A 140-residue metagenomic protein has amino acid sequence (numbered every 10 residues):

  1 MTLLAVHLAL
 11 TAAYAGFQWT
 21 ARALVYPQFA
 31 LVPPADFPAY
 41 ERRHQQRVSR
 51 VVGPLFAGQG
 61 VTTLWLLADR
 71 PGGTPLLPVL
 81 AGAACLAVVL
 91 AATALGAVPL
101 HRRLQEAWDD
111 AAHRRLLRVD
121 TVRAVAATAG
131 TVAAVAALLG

Functional and structural regions predicted by a protein language model:
T2, H7, T11-G58, R102-R114: Interfacial loop at the N-terminal end of multi-pass membrane proteins
Q46, R50-G53, L80, L117-A124: Internal alpha-helical transmembrane segments of multi-pass membrane proteins, especially GPCRs
V52-L66, R123-V132: Core segments of transmembrane alpha-helices that mediate helix-helix packing or line hydrophobic substrate/ligand
W65-A87: Transmembrane helix-loop-helix
L66, R70, D109-L117, V122: Multi-pass alpha-helical membrane architecture of UbiA-family and related isoprenoid/lipid prenyltransferases
A87-L95: Mid-bilayer segments of alpha-helical transmembrane spans in multi-pass integral membrane proteins that mediate
V135-G140: Juxtamembrane boundary at the C-terminal end of a transmembrane helix
